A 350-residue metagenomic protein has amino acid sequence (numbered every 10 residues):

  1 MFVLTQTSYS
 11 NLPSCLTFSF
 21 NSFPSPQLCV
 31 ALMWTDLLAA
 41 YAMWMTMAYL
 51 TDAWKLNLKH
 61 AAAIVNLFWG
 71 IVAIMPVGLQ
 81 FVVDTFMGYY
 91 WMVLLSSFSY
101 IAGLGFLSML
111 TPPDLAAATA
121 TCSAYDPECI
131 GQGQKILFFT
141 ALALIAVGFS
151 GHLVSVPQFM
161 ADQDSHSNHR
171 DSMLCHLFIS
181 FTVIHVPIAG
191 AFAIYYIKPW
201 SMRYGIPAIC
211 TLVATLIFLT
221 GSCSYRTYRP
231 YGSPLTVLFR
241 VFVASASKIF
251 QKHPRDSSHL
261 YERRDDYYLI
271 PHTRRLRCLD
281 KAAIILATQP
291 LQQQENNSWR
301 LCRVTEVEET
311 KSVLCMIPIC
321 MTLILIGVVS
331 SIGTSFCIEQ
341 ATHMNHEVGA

Functional and structural regions predicted by a protein language model:
M1-A118, P127-A350: Hydrophobic transmembrane alpha-helices of multi-pass solute transporters/permeases
A124: Aromatic/acidic cage segments in peptide-binding pockets
